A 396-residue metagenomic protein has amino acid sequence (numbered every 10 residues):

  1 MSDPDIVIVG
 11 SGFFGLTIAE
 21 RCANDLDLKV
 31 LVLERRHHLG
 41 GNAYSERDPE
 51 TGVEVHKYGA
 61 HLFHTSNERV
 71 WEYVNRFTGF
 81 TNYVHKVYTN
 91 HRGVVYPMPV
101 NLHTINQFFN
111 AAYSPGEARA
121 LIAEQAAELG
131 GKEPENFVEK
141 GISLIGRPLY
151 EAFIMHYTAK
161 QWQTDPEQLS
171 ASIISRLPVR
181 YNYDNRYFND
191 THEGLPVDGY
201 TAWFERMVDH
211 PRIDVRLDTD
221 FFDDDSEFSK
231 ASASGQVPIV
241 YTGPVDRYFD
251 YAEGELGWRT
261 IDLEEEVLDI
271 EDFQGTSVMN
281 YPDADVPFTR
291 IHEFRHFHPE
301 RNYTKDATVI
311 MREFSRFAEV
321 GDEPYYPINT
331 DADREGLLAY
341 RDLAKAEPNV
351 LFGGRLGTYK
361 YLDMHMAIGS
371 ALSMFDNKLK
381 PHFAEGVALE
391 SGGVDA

Functional and structural regions predicted by a protein language model:
S2-F14, L31: Beta1/beta-strand and adjacent pyrophosphate-binding region of the FAD-binding site in flavoprotein oxidoreductases
V7-V9, L33, S234-D246: Short hydrophobic core segments
T17: Short alpha-helical segment within the catalytic ATP-binding CA
E20, N24, D209, S373-D376 (+1 more regions): Short, well-ordered alpha-helices that flank and scaffold nucleotide-derived cofactor binding pockets
E20-P49: Glycine-rich FAD pyrophosphate-binding loop
T51-A127: Dinucleotide-binding Rossmann-like beta1-alpha1 core, especially the glycine-rich loop that anchors the ADP
R92-V237: Active-site/ligand-binding neighborhood in enzyme catalytic cores
V237, D246-V387: C-terminal segments that line or cap access tunnels to active or ligand-binding sites in enzymes and enzyme-associated
